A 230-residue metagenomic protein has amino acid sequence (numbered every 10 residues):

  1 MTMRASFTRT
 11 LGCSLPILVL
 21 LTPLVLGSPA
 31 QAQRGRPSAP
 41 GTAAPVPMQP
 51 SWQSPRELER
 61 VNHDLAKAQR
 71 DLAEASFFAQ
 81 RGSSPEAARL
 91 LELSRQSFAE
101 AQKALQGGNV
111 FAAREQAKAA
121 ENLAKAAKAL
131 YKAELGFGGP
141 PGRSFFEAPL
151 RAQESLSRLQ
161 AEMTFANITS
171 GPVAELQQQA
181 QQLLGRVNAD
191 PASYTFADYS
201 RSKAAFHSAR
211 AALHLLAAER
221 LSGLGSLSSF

Functional and structural regions predicted by a protein language model:
M1-T10: N-terminal secretory signal peptides that target proteins for export/translocation
R9, C13-S14, Q69: Compositionally biased, intrinsically disordered low-complexity regions
S14-V25: Bacterial N-terminal signal peptides
G27-P29: Hydrophobic single-pass membrane-insertion segments
Q31-F230: Long, charged/polar, soluble alpha-helical segments
